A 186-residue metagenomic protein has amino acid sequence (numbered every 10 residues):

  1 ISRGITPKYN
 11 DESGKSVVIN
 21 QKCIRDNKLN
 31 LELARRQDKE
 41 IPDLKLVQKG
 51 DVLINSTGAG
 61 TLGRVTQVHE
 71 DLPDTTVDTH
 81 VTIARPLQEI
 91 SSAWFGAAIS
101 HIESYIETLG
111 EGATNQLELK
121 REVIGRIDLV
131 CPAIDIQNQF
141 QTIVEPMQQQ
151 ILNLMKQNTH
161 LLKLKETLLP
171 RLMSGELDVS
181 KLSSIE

Functional and structural regions predicted by a protein language model:
I1-Y9, V17, Q21-V52, Q67: Sequence-specific dsDNA recognition surfaces
Y9-N10, P73-D74, Q116: Short secondary-structure boundary/capping segments
N20, P42-S104, G110-G112, K120: A short beta-sheet element
K28-L29, D74-D78, T142: Short acidic (Asp/Glu) and glycine-rich catalytic loops that position anionic groups and cofactors
L29, Q37, V65-V68, I106 (+2 more regions): Short clusters of hydrophobic/aromatic residues that line enzyme substrate/ligand-binding pockets
Q37-E40, D71, P86, C131 (+1 more regions): Short, contiguous acidic/charged loop-to-helix segments that flank catalytic cores in large enzymes
E89-I90, A97-T108, G112-A113, E122-E186: Amphipathic alpha-helical coiled-coil/heptad-repeat segments
